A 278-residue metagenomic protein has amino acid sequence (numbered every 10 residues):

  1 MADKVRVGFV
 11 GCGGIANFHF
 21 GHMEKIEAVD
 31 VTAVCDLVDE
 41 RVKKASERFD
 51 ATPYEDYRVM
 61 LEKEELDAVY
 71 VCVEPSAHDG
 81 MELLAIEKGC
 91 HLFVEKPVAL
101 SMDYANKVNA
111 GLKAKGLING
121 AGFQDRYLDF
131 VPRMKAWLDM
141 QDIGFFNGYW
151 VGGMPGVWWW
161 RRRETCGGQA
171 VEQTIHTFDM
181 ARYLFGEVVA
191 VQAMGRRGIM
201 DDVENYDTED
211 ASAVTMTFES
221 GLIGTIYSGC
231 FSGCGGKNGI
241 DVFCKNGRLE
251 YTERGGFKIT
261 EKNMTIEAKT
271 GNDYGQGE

Functional and structural regions predicted by a protein language model:
M1-F49: N-terminal Rossmann-like dinucleotide-binding module
H19, A51-G111: Beta-loop-alpha module in the N-terminal Rossmann-like domain of NAD(P)-dependent dehydrogenases, especially those
E55, V94, N119-A121, N147 (+2 more regions): Hydrophobic residues in well-ordered beta-strands that form the structural core
N106-Q124, D142-G148: Rossmann-fold dehydrogenase core element
Q124, N238-E278: C-terminal glycine/acidic-rich active-site capping loop/insertion
D125-N205: Predominantly a Rossmann-like dinucleotide-binding segment in NAD(P)-dependent oxidoreductases
D179-G256: Contiguous beta-strand/loop segments that form the cofactor/metal-binding neighborhood of enzyme cores
